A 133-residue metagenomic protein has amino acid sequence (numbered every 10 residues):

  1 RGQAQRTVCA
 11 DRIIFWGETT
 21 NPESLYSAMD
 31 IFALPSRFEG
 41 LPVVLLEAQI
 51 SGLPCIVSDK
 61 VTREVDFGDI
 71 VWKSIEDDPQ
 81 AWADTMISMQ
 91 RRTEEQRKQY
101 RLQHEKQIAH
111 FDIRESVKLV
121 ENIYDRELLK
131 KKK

Functional and structural regions predicted by a protein language model:
R1-G17: Nucleotide-activated donor-binding/catalytic signature segment of Leloir-type glycosyltransferases, i.e., the conserved
E18, R37: Aromatic "clamp/platform" in nucleotide-sugar-dependent glycosyltransferases that forms part of the donor/acceptor
L25, E39-P42, Q49: Short glycine/acidic-rich beta->alpha loop that forms part of the nucleotide-sugar donor binding site in diverse
M29: An anion/phosphate-binding loop that grips the pyrophosphate of nucleotide cofactors and donors
F32-A33: A short hydrophobic beta-strand element within the catalytic core of glycosyltransferases that build diverse glycans
L45, I50, P54-S58: Short hydrophobic beta-strand element within catalytic cores of glycosyltransferases and related nucleotide-activated
E64-T93: Change "using UDP/GDP/dTDP sugars" to "using nucleotide sugars
E94-K132: A charged, aromatic-enriched C-terminal amphipathic alpha-helix characteristic of glycosyltransferases across folds
